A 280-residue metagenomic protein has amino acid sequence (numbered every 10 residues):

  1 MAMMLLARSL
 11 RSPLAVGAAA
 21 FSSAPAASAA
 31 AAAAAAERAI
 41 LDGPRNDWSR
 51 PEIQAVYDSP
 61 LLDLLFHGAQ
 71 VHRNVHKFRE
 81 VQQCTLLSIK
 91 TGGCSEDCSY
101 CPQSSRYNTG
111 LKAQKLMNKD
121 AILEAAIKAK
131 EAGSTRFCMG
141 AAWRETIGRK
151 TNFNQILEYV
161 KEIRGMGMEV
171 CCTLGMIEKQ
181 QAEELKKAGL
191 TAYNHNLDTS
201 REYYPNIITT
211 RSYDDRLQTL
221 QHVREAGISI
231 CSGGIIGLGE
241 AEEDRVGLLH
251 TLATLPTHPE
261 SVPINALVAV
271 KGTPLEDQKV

Functional and structural regions predicted by a protein language model:
A2-Y100: Flexible, acidic/Gly-rich N-terminal and inter-domain linker regions that tether and position cofactor-handling modules
D58, D63-G140, T191, V262: N-terminal pre-triad scaffold of radical SAM enzymes
C84-S88, S105-L111, C138-T151, Y203-Y204 (+1 more regions): Glycine-rich, proline-tolerant flexible connector loops at the mouths of alpha/beta enzymes
L86-K90, S104, A142-R144, E169 (+4 more regions): Active-site beta-loop-alpha junctions enriched in small/polar residues
C98, K130, T135-F137, R149-G233: Radical SAM/AdoMet-radical enzyme domain recognition
Q114-M117, G148-Q155, I208-D215, E240-G247 (+1 more regions): Alpha-helix N-cap and loop-to-helix initiation/capping positions
K119-A126, I177-E184, E243-L249: Short, acidic/polar
D214-P274: Conserved C-terminal portion of the radical SAM core fold that forms the substrate/S-adenosylmethionine-binding
